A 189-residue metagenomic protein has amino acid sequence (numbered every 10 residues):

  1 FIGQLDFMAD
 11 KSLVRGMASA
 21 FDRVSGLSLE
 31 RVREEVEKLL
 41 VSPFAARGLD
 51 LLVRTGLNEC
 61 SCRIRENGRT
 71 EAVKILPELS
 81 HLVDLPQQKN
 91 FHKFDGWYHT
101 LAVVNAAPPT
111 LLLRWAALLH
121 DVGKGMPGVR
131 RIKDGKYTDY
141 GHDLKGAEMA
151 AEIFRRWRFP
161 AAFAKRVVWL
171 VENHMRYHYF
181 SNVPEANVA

Functional and structural regions predicted by a protein language model:
F1-T110, R114-L118, V122-G141, K145-A164 (+1 more regions): Glycine- and charge-enriched loop/helix tracts that form the active or gating conduit in phosphate/cation-handling
V168-A189: Acidic/histidine-rich catalytic neighborhood
